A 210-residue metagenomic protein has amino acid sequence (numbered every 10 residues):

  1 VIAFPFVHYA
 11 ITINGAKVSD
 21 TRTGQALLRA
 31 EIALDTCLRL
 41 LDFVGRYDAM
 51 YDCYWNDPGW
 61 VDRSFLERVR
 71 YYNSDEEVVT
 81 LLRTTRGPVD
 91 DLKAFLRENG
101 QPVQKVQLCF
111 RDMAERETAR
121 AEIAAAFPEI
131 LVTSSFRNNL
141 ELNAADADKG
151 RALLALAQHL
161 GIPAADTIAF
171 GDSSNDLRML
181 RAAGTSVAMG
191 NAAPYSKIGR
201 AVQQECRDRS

Functional and structural regions predicted by a protein language model:
V1-D35: Alpha-helical substrate-recognition element adjacent to the catalytic core
A10, M50, S186-A188: Short, well-ordered beta-strand core segments
N14, V106, L180, R200-A201: Residue-level signal for inorganic ion chemistry
G15-K17, R137, N191-P194: Short, acidic/turn-prone active-site loops that include or flank metal/cofactor- and phosphate-binding residues
S19-T23, N143, K197-R200: Short, charged, surface-exposed secondary-structure boundary motifs
C37, F43, Y47-M50, Y54-F170 (+1 more regions): Conserved acidic, metal-coordinating active-site core of Asp-based, Mg2+-dependent phosphoryl-transfer enzymes
L153, P163-R200: Acidic, Mg2+-coordinating phosphoryl-transfer loop and its flanking beta/alpha structural elements, shared across
I198-S210: Single conserved hydrophobic/aromatic residue that forms the stacking wall/gate of nucleotide- or nucleobase-binding
